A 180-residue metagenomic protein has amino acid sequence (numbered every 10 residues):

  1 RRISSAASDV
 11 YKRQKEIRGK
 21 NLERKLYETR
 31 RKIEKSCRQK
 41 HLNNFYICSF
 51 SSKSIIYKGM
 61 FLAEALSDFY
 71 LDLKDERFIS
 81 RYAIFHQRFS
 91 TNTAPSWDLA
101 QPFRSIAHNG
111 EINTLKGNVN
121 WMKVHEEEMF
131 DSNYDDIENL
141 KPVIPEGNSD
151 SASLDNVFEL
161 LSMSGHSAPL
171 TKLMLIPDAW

Functional and structural regions predicted by a protein language model:
R1-A7, Y11: Single conserved hydrophobic/aromatic residue that forms the stacking wall/gate of nucleotide- or nucleobase-binding
G19-N118, M122, L160, S164-W180: Conserved mixed alpha/beta core segments that line enzyme active sites in large multi-domain catalysts
N113-V157: Catalytic or ion-translocation cores adjacent to nucleophile or general acid/base/metal-coordination motifs in diverse
